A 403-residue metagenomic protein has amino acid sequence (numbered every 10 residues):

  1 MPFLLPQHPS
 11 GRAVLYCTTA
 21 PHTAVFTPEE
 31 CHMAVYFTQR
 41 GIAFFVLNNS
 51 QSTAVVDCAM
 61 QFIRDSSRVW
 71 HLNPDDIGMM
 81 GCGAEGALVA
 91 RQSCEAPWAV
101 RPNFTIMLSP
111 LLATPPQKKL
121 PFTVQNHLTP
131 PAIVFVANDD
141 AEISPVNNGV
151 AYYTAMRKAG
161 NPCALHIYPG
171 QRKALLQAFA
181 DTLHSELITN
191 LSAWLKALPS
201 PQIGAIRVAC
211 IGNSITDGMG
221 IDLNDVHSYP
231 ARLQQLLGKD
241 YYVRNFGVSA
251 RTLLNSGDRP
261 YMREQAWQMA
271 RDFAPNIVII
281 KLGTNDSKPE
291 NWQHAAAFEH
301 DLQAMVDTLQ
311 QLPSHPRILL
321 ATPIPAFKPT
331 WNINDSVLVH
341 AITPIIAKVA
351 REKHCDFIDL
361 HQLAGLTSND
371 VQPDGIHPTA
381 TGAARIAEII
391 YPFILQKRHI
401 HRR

Functional and structural regions predicted by a protein language model:
G11-T19: Short beta-strand element of the alpha/beta-hydrolase
T27-F45, Y229-Q235: Short amphipathic alpha-helix adjacent to the substrate-entry channel of hydrolases
D57-H127: Primarily recognizes the serine-hydrolase "nucleophile elbow" in alpha/beta-hydrolase and SGNH/GDSL folds
W98, F104-T105, P110-A159, A164: The feature captures the conserved acid-bearing segment of alpha/beta-hydrolase catalytic domains
V150-Y153, R157-P201, D374, A380-A384: C-terminal catalytic histidine-bearing segment of alpha/beta-hydrolase fold enzymes
L175-A178, I221, I324-R403: Catalytic His-Asp segment of secreted/periplasmic serine-dependent ester chemistry enzymes
A205-A209, I215-Q303: Conserved SGNH/GDSL esterase-like catalytic core that processes O-acyl groups on lipids and polysaccharides
K281-N285, T308-H340: Active-site segments of SGNH/GDSL-like serine hydrolases that catalyze O-acetyl group transfer/hydrolysis on lipids
